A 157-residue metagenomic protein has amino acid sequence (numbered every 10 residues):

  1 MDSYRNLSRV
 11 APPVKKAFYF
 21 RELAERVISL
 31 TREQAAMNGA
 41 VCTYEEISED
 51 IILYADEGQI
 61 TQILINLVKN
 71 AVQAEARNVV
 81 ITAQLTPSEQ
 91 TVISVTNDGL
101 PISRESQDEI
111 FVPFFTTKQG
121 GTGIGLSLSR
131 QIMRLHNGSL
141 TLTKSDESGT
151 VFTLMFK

Functional and structural regions predicted by a protein language model:
V10-P13, I52-A55, T117: Conserved micro-motifs of the catalytic ATP-binding
K16, V41-I51: Conserved catalytic submotifs in the C-terminal HATPase_c
I60-T61: A residue-level detector for a conserved hydrophobic packing site within the catalytic ATP-binding domain
N78-E89: Short beta-strand/loop element within the Bergerat-fold HATPase_c
I102-F114: Short conserved segment of the HATPase_c
G125, S129: Short alpha-helical Gxxx[C/S/T] motif in the catalytic ATP-binding
M133-R134: Detector for a conserved hydrophobic position within an alpha-helical segment of the HATPase_c
